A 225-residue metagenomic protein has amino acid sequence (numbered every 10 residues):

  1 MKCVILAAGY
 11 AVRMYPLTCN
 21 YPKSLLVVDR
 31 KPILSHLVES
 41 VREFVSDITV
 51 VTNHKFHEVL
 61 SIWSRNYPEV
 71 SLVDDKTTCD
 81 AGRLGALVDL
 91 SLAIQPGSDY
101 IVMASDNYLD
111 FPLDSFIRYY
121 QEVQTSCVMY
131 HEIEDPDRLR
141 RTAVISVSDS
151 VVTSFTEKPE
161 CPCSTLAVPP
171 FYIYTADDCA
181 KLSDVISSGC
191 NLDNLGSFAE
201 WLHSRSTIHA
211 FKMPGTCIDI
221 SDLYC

Functional and structural regions predicted by a protein language model:
K2-I5, R13, V27, K31-Y108 (+2 more regions): Conserved N-terminal catalytic core of the sugar/cofactor nucleotidyltransferase
G9, D106, E132, D222: Active-site glycine-centered loops adjacent to acidic/histidine catalytic or metal-binding residues that shape
C19-K23: Short alpha-helical oligomerization interface
L25, V144-V147, A210: A structural signal for short hydrophobic beta-strand segments in well-ordered beta-sheet cores
Y100, Y108, V144, P170-F171 (+1 more regions): A residue-level structural signature of the nucleotidyltransferase/glycosyltransferase Rossmann-like core
F111-L139: Conserved donor-nucleotide/metal-binding helix-loop-beta segment in metal-dependent transferases, i.e., the alpha-helix
I117-Q121, V151-C225: Catalytic-core segments of class I nucleotidyltransferases/pyrophosphorylases that form NMP-activated intermediates
V128-P162: Anionic-ligand binding region
